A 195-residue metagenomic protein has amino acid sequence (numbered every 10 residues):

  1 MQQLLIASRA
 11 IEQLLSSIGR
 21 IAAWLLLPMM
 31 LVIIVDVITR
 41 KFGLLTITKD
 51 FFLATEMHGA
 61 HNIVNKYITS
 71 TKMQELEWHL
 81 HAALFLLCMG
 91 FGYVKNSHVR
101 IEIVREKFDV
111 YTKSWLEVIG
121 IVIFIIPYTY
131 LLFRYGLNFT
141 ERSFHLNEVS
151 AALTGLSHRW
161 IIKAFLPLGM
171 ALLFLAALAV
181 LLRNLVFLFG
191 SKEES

Functional and structural regions predicted by a protein language model:
M1-S195: Alpha-helical transmembrane segments and membrane-interface helix-loop junctions in multi-pass membrane proteins
